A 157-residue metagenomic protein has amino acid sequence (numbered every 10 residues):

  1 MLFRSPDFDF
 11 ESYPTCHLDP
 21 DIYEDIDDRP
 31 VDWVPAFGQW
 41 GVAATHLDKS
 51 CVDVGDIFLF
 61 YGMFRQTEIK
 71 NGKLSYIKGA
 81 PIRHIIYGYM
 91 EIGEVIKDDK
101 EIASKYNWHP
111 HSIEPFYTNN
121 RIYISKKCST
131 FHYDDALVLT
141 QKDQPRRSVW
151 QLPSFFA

Functional and structural regions predicted by a protein language model:
S5-R83: Short N-terminal edge-element motif at the start of the domain
K73-A157: Aromatic- and Lys/Arg-enriched surface recognition patch
